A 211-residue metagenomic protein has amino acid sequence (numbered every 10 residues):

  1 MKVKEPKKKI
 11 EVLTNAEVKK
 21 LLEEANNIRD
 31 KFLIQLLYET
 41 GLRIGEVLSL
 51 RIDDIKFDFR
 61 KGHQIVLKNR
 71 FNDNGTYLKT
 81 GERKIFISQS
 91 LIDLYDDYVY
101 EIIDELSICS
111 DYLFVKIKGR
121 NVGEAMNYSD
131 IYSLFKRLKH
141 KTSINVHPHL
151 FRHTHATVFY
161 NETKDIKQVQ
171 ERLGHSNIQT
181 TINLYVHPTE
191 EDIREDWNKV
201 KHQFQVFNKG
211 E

Functional and structural regions predicted by a protein language model:
M1-K19, I117-V122: Flexible interdomain linker/hinge and immediately adjacent N-terminus of the catalytic tyrosine-recombinase domain
N15-I44: Basic, Lys/Arg- and aromatic-enriched nucleic-acid-binding interface segment
L37, L48, Q170: The alpha-helix within a helix-turn-helix
S49-D93: Conserved tyrosine-mediated DNA breakage-rejoining catalytic core shared by Y-recombinases
Q89-S143: Active-site/catalytic core of tyrosine-dependent DNA strand-transfer enzymes
Y132-E171, H175: Short, basic (Lys/Arg/His-rich) helix/loop patches that form interaction surfaces in the mid-to-C-terminal regions
L173, I178-N198: Catalytic-site neighborhood detector that most strongly recognizes the C-terminal catalytic loop/helix of tyrosine
K199-E211: C-terminal secondary-structure termini that scaffold catalytic or DNA-interacting sites
